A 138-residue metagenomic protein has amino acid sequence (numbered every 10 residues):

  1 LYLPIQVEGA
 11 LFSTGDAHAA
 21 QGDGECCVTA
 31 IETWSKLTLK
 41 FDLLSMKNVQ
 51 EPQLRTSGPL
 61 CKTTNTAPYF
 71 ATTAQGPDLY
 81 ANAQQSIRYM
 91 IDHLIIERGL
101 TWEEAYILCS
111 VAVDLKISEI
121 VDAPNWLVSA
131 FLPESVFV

Functional and structural regions predicted by a protein language model:
L1-R55, T63, R88, E97 (+4 more regions): Glycine-rich anion/phosphate-binding loop at the beta-strand->alpha-helix junction
S57-P77, I87-Y89: Extended amphipathic ligand-handling, pore-lining, and cofactor/metal-binding catalytic surfaces
L94: Ferredoxin-type iron-sulfur electron-transfer modules in oxidoreductases and energy-metabolism complexes
